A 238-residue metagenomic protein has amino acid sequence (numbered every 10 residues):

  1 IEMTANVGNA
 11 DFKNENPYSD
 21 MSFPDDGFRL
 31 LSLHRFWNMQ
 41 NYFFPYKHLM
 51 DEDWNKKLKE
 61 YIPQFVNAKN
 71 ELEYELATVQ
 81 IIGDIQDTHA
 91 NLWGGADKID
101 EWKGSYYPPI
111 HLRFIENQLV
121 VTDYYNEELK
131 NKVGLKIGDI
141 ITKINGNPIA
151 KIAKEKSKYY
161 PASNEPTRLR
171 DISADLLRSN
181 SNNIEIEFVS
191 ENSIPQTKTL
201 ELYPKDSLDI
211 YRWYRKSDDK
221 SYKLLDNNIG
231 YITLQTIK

Functional and structural regions predicted by a protein language model:
I1-N14: Cationic-aromatic interfacial patches
M3-A5, M21-M39, D100-K151: PDZ/PDZ-like domain segments forming the peptide/carboxylate-binding groove, activating on the N-terminal beta-strands
N16-P63: N-terminal intrinsically disordered, low-complexity, charge/repeat-rich segments that act as generic
F23-H34, E52, A68, L72-L76 (+2 more regions): Soluble non-cytosolic domains of exported or imported proteins
L30-Q40, L58, I62, E75-I82 (+3 more regions): Extracytoplasmic/secreted envelope proteins and their assembly/folding machinery, especially bacterial periplasmic
M39-M50, F65-K69, L92-D97, E101 (+2 more regions): Cleft-lining beta-strand/loop regions that shape enzyme active-site pockets
F44-H89: Amphipathic alpha-helical substructures
N67-N70, K130, I137, K143-E185: PDZ domains, with a preference for the canonical peptide-binding region formed by the helix
